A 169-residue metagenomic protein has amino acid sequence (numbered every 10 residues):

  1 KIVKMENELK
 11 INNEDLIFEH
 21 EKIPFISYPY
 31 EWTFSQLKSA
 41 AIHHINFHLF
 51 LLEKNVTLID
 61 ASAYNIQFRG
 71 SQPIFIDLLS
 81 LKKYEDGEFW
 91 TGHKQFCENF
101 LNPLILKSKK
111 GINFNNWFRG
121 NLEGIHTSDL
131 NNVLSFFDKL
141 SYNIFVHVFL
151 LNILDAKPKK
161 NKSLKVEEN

Functional and structural regions predicted by a protein language model:
K1-H43: Conserved structural core of kinase catalytic domains
K1-I2, L51, N55, N169: Intrinsic structural disorder
H20, H43-H44, H48, H93 (+1 more regions): Histidine (H) residue identity feature
S35-I59, P103: Conserved kinase catalytic-core helix
T57-K110: Catalytic activation segment of kinase domains across protein kinase-like and atypical kinase folds
K94-N169: N-terminal auxiliary segments of SAM/dcSAM-dependent transferases
